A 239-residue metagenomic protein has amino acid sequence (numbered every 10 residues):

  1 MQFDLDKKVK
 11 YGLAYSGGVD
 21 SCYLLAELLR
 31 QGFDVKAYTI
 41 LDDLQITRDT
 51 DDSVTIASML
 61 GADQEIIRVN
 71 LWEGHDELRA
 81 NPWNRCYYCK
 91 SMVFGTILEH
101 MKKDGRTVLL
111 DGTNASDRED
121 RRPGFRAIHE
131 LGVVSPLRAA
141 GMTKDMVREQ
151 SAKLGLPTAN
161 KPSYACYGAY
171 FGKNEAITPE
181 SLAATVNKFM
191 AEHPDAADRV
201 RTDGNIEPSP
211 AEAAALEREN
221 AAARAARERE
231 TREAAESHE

Functional and structural regions predicted by a protein language model:
M1-K153, A191, A214-A215: ATP-dependent adenylation/nucleotidyltransferase module used to activate substrates
M1-K36, K173, E180-E239: Peripheral terminal appendages
C86-C89, P162-A169, G204: Functionally engaged cysteine thiol sites
R138-A196: Mid-to-C-terminal catalytic subdomains of enzymes that bind/position adenosyl phosphate moieties or nucleic-acid
